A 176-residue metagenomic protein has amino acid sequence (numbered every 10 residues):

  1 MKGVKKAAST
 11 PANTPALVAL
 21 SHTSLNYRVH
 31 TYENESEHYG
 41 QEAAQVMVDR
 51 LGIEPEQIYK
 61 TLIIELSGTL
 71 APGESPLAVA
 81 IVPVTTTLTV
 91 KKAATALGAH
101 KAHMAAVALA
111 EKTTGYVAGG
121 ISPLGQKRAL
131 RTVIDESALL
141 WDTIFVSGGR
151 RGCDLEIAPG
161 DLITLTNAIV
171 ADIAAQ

Functional and structural regions predicted by a protein language model:
M1-Q176: Extended, low-hydrophobicity, polar/charged segments
